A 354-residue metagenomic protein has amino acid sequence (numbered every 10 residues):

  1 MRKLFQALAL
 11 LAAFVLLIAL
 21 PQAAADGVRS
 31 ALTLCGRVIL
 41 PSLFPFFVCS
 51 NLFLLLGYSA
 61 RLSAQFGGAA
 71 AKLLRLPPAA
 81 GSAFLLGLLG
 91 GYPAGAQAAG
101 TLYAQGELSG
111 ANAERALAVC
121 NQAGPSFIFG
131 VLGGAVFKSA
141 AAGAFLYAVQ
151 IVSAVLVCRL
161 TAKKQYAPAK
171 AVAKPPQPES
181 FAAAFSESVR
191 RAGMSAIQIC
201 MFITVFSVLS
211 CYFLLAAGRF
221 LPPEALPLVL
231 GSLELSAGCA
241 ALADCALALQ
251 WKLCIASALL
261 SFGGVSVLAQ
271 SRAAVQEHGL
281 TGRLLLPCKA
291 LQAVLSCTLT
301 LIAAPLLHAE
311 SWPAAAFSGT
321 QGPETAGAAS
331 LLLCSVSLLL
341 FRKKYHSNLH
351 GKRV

Functional and structural regions predicted by a protein language model:
M1-L11, P125-A171, L291, L299-T320 (+1 more regions): Transmembrane helix-loop-helix hairpins in multi-pass inner-membrane proteins
L8-P21, V28, L32-L40, F44-V48 (+4 more regions): Selected transmembrane alpha-helices and immediately adjacent juxtamembrane segments of polytopic inner-membrane
F14, L54, N112-C120, Q177 (+1 more regions): Short, amphipathic, aromatic/basic-enriched membrane-interface segments that mark the entry/exit of transmembrane
I18-R29, L55-S59, G130, S210-L221 (+4 more regions): Transmembrane helix-loop junctions in multi-pass membrane proteins
G36-S42, G68-A80, R219-L228, L233-L235 (+2 more regions): Membrane-interfacial loop-to-helix junctions in multi-pass transporters
Y58, F185, V189-L260, G264: Transmembrane helical segments that form the transport core of multi-pass membrane transport proteins
L73-F137, V229-D244, L253-Q276, P287: Alpha-helical membrane segments and immediately flanking helix-loop junctions that form or couple to the substrate/ion
S109-A111, R115, S126-I128, K252-Y345: C-terminal transmembrane helix pair
